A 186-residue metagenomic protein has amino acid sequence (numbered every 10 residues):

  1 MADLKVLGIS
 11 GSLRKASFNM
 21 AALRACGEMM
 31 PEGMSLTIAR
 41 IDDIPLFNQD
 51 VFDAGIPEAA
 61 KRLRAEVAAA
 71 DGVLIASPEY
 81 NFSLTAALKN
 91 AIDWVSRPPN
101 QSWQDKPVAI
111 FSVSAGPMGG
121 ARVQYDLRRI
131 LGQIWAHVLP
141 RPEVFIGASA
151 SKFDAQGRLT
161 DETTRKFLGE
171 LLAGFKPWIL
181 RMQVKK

Functional and structural regions predicted by a protein language model:
A2, L7, N48, H137-K186: Glycine-rich phosphate/pyrophosphate-binding loop and the adjoining helix
A2-G33: N-terminal beta1-alpha1 ligand-phosphate binding loop
V6, N19, L23, A60 (+5 more regions): A general structural signal for well-ordered alpha-helical segments in protein cores
M30-T37, A136-H137: A generic structural motif
I41-P57: N-terminal beta-loop-helix "entrance" segment that forms/cooperates in small-molecule cofactor or anionic ligand
G55-W135: Helix-loop-strand module that forms the ligand-binding subsite of alpha/beta enzymes
